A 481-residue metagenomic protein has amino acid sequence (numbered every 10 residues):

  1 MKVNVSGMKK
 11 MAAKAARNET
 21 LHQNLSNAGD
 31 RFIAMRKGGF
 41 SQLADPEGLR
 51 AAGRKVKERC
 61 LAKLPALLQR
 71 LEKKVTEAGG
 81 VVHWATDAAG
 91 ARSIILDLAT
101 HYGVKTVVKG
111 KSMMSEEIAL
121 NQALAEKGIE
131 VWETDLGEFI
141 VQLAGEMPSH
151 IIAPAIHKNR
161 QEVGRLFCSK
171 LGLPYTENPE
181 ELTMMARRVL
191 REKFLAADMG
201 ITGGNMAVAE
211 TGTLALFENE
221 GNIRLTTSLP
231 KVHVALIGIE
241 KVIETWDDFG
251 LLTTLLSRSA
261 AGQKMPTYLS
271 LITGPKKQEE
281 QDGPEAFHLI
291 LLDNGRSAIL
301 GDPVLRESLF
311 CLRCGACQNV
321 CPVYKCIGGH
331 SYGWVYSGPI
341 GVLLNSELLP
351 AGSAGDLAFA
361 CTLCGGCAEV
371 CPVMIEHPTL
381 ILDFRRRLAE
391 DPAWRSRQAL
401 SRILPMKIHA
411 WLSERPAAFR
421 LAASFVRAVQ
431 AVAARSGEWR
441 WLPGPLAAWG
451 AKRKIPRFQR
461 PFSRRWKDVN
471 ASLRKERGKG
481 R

Functional and structural regions predicted by a protein language model:
M1-V304: The feature marks the mature, well-folded catalytic cores of soluble enzymes
N4-S26, I33, Q42, D383 (+1 more regions): Intrinsic disorder at enzyme termini
P65, V81, V104, T176 (+5 more regions): Intrinsically disordered or highly flexible coil/loop and linker segments, enriched in small and charged/polar residues
G90, P266-E279, R313, Y324-G328 (+3 more regions): A glycine-rich phosphate-binding loop feature that marks nucleotide/adenosyl-phosphate handling sites
G137, E180, M265-Y268, Y324 (+2 more regions): Short coil/turn segments at secondary-structure boundaries
K241, L309-R313: Short, contiguous, pocket-lining structural segments that sit at or immediately flank catalytic/ligand-binding sites
E279-S308, N319, V323-A434: Ferredoxin-type iron-sulfur electron-transfer modules in oxidoreductases and energy-metabolism complexes
